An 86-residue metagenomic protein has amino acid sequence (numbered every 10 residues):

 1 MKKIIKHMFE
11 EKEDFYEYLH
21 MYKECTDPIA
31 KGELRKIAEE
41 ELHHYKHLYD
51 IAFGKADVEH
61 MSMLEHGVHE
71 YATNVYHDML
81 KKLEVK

Functional and structural regions predicted by a protein language model:
M1-K86: Non-heme di-metal
